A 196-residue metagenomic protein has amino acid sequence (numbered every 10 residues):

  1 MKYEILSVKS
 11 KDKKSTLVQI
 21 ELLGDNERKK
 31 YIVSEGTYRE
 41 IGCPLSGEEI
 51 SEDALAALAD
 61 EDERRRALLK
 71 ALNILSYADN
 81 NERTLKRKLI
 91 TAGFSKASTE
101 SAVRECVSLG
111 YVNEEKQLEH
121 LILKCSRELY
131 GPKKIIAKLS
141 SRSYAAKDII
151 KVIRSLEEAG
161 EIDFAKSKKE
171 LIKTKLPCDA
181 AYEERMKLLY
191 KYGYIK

Functional and structural regions predicted by a protein language model:
M1-K196: An alpha-helical, amphipathic repeat domain used for nucleic-acid recognition, typified by the mTERF helical solenoid
